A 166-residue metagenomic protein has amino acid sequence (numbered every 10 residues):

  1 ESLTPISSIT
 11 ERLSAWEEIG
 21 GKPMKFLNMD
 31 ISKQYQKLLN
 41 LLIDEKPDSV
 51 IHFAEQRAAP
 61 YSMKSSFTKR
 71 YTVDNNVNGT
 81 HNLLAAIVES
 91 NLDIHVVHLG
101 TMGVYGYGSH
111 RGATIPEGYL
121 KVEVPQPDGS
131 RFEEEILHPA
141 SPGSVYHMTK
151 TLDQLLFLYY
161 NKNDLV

Functional and structural regions predicted by a protein language model:
E1-S49: N-terminal Rossmann/SDR dinucleotide-binding element
I31, E55, T101: Active-site loop/turn elements of alpha/beta-hydrolase fold enzymes, especially the short glycine-/histidine-rich
Y35, P60, Y105-Y107: Glycine/Thr-rich phosphate-binding loops of Rossmann-like dinucleotide-binding domains
I43-D44, S49, S65-H98: NAD(P)-cofactor binding segment of oxidoreductase domains
H52, H81-V145: Conserved Rossmann-fold NAD(P)-dependent oxidoreductase catalytic core, especially the SDR/UDP-sugar
A58-F67, S109-T114: Conserved mid-core segment of classical short-chain dehydrogenase/reductases
V77-L83, T149-F157: Conserved catalytic Lys-bearing alpha helix of Rossmann-like short-chain dehydrogenase/reductases
G100-T101, S144, T151-V166: Conserved beta-loop-beta element that borders a ligand/cofactor-binding pocket
